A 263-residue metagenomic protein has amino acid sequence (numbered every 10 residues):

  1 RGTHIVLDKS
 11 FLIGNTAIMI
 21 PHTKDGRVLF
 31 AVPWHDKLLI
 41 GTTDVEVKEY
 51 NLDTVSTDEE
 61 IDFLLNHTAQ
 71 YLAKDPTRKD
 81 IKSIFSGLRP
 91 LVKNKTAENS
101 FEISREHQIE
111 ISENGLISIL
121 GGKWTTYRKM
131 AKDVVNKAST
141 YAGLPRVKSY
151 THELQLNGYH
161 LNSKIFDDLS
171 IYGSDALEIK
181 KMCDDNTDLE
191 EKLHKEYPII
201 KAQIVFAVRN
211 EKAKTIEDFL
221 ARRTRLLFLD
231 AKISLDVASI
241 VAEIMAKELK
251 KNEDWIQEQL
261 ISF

Functional and structural regions predicted by a protein language model:
R1-I5: Glycine-rich beta-alpha-beta "Rossmann" dinucleotide-binding loop(s) and their flanking helix/strand
L7-I13, P21-T23, W34-K37, T43-F263: C-terminal accessory subdomains/tails of enzymes that are appended
A17: Rossmann-like NAD(P)H-binding beta-loop-alpha module
K24-V28: Glycine-rich, charged/polar anion/phosphate-binding loops that engage phosphate groups from diverse ligands
L29-P33: Beta-strand scaffold of nucleotide-dependent catalytic cores
